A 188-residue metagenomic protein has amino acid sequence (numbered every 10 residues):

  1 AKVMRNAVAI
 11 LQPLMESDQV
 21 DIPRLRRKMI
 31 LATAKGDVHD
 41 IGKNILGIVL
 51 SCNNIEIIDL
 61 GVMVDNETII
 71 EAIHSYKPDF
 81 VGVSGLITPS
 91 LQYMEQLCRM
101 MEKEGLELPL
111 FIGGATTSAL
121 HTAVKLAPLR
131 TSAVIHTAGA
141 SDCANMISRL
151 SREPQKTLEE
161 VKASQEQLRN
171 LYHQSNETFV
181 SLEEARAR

Functional and structural regions predicted by a protein language model:
A1-V83: ATP-dependent carboxylate/acyl-activation modules
I30, H74-F80, S84, T88 (+2 more regions): A structural-propensity feature for long, helix-poor, extended segments
A34-K35, G61-D65, G85-I87, I112-T117 (+1 more regions): Short, ordered loop/turn segments at secondary-structure junctions
D65-E67, P89-C98: Active-site-adjacent beta->alpha loops and helix N-cap segments on the catalytic face of soluble alpha/beta enzymes
G105-P109: His-Asp phosphorelay/catalytic-motif detector in bacterial-type signaling
A115-T131: Glycine-rich, charge-decorated loop segments at or immediately adjacent to ligand/cofactor-binding or catalytic sites
S141-R188: Active-site loops and adjacent core secondary-structure elements that bind or stabilize anionic groups
